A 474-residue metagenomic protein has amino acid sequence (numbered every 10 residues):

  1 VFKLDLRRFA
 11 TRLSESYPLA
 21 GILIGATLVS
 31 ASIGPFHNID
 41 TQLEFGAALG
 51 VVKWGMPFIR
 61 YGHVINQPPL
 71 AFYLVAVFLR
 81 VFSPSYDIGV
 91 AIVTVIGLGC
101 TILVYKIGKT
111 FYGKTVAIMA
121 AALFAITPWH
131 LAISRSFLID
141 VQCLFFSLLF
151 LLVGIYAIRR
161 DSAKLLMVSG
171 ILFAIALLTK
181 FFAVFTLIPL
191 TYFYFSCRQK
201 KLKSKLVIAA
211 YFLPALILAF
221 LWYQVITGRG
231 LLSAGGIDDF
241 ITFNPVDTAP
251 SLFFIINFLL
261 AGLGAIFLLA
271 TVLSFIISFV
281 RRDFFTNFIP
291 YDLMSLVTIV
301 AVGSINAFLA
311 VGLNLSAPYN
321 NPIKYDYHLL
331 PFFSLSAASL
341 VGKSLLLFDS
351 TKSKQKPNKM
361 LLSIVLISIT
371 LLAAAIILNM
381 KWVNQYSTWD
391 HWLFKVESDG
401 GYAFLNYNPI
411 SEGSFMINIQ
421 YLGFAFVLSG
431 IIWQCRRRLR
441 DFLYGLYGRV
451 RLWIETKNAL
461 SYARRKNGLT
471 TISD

Functional and structural regions predicted by a protein language model:
R8-S14, Y105, K109-T110, D161-S162 (+6 more regions): Membrane-interface helix-loop-helix junctions at transmembrane boundaries of multi-pass membrane enzymes, predominantly
A26, A120-A125, F173, L177: Short helix- or helix-capping micro-motifs that position conserved polar/aromatic residues at function-defining sites
S32-I39, K53-F72: Membrane-proximal lumenal/periplasmic loop motifs of glycosylation machinery
I33-P35, E44-L49, I175, T186-I289 (+3 more regions): Transmembrane-lumen/periplasm boundary regions of multi-pass, lipid-linked membrane glycan transferases
N38, W129-Q142, P322: Short acidic/glycine- and proline-prone juxtamembrane loop motifs at membrane-interface regions of multi-pass membrane
P69-Y73, F82-G99, I133, F137: Loop-to-helix entry region of an early transmembrane alpha helix in multi-pass inner-membrane enzymes
A91-F111, L149, V153: Transmembrane-helix motifs of polytopic, lipid-linked glycan transferases
F111, T115, F150-L166, A176: Membrane-interface transmembrane helices that cradle and orient dolichyl/undecaprenyl
